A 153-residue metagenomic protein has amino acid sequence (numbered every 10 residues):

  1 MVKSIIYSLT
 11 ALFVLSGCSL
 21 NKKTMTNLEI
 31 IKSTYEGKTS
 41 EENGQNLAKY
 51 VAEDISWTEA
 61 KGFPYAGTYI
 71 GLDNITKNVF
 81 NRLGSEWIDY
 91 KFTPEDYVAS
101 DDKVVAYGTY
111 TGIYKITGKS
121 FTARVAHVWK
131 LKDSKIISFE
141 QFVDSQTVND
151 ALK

Functional and structural regions predicted by a protein language model:
M1-T26: Bacterial Sec-dependent N-terminal signal peptides
S19-K23, K77-K153: A beta-strand edge to alpha-helix "cap/lid" segment located at domain peripheries
L20, E36, P64-Y65: Generic anion/oxyanion-binding catalytic loop in active/binding sites
M25-D54: Short acidic-aromatic low-complexity motifs
A48-A99: A solvent-exposed, acidic/Ser-Thr-rich amphipathic alpha-helical stretch
